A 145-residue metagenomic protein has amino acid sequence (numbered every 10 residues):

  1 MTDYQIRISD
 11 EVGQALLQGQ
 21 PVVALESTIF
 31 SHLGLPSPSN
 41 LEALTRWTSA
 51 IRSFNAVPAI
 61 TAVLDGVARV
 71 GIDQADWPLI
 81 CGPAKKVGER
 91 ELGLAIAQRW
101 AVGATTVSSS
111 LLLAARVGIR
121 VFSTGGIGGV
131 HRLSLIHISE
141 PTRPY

Functional and structural regions predicted by a protein language model:
T2-F54, R116: N-terminal glycine-/serine-/threonine-rich phosphate-binding loop
V23-L25, A59-V63, I96, V102-A104 (+2 more regions): General beta-strand structural signal in soluble alpha/beta enzymes
S27-G34, L41-L94: Glycine-rich nucleotide/cofactor/substrate-binding loop typically near the N-terminus or early in the first domain
S31, G128-V130, Y145: Glycine-rich nucleotide phosphate-binding loop and flanking beta-alpha elements of Rossmann-like dinucleotide-binding
W47, S110, I138: Aromatic/hydrophobic pocket-lining residues that form π-stacking "cages" and hydrophobic walls in ligand
K86-S109, L135: Glycine-rich oxoanion-binding loops at beta->alpha junctions
S109-R120: Alpha-helix C-terminal capping segments
I136-Y145: Single conserved hydrophobic/aromatic residue that forms the stacking wall/gate of nucleotide- or nucleobase-binding
